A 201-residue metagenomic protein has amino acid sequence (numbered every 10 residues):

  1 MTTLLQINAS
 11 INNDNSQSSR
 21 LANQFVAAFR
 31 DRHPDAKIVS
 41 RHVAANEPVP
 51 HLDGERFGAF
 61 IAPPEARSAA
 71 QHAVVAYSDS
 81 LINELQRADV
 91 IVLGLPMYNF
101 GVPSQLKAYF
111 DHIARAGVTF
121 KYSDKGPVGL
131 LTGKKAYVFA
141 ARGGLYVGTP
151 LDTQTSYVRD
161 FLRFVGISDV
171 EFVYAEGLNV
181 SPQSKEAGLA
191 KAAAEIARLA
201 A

Functional and structural regions predicted by a protein language model:
M1-L95, V102-S104, A108-D111, A194-A201: N-terminal beta1-alpha1-beta2 submodule of the flavodoxin-like/Rossmannoid cofactor-binding fold
L5, V39-R41, Y137-F139, E171-V173: Hydrophobic/aromatic beta-strand patches that form the interior of the parallel beta-sheet core in alpha/beta enzyme
S10-N13, M97, R142, E176: Residue-level signal for short, function-critical loop segments
N13, E47, L145, N179-S181: Flexible, glycine-rich phosphate/dinucleotide-binding loops and adjacent beta-alpha linkers at cofactor/substrate
R30, A114, G166: Hydrophobic/aromatic-lined pockets within catalytic cores
P34, G133-K134, I167: A short helix->loop->beta-strand "cap" motif at the edges of active sites that frequently abuts
Q71-S156: Helix-loop-strand module that forms the ligand-binding subsite of alpha/beta enzymes
V147-A201: Glycine-rich phosphate/pyrophosphate-binding loop and the adjoining helix
